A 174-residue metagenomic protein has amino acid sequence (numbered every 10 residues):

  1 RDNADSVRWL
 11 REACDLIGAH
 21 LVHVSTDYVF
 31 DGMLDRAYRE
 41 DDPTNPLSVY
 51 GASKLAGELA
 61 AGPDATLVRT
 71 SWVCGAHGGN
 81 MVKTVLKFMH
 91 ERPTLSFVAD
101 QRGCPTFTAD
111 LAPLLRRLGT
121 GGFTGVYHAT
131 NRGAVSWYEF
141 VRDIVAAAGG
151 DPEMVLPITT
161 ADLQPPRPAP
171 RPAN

Functional and structural regions predicted by a protein language model:
R1-V22: NAD(P)-cofactor binding segment of oxidoreductase domains
D2, D41, S48, G103-T106 (+2 more regions): Residue-level signal for the nucleotide or nucleotide-sugar donor/cofactor binding architecture
D5-S6, H20, V29-V68, W72-G75: Catalytic helix-loop patch of NAD(P)-dependent Rossmann-fold dehydrogenases
L16-I17, D64, A148: Helix C-cap/helix->beta junction micro-motif
L59-C104, T108-D110: NAD(P)-dependent short-chain dehydrogenase/reductase
A109-R117: Amphipathic alpha-helical segments that line or abut small-molecule/effector binding pockets and mediate allosteric
L114, G121-R167: Mid/C-terminal beta-alpha module of Rossmann-like enzyme folds, strongest in SDR-family dehydrogenases/epimerases
